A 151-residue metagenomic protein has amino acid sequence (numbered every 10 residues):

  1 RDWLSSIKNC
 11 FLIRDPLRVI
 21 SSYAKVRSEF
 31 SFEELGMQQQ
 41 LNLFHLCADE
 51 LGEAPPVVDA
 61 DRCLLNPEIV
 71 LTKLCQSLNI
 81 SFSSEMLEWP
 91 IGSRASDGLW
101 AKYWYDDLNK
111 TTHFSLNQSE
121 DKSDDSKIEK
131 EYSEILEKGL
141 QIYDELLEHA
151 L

Functional and structural regions predicted by a protein language model:
R1-E85, L99-N109: PAPS-dependent sulfotransferase catalytic domain
S81-L151: PAPS-dependent sulfotransferases, especially Golgi type II membrane carbohydrate sulfotransferases
